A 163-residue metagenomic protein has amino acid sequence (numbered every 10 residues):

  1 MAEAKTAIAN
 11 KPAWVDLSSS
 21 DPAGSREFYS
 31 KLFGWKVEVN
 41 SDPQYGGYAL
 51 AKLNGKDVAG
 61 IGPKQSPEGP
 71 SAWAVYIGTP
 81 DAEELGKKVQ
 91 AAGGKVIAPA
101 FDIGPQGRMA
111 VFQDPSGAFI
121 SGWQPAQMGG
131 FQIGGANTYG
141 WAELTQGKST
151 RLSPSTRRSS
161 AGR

Functional and structural regions predicted by a protein language model:
M1-A2, D57-I61, Q124-M128: Short amphipathic beta-strand starts and helix->beta connectors
A2, A7-A9, A13-K56, A91 (+3 more regions): Core segments of cupin and vicinal oxygen chelate
D16, L50, G60-G62, A74-G78: Short, conserved beta-strand segments within well-ordered enzyme catalytic domains that often line or immediately flank
L53-N54, I61-E68: Conserved donor-binding loop and adjoining core beta-sheet/short helix segment in diverse acyl/aminoacyl transferases
Q65-T150: Hydrophobic, ordered structural segments
